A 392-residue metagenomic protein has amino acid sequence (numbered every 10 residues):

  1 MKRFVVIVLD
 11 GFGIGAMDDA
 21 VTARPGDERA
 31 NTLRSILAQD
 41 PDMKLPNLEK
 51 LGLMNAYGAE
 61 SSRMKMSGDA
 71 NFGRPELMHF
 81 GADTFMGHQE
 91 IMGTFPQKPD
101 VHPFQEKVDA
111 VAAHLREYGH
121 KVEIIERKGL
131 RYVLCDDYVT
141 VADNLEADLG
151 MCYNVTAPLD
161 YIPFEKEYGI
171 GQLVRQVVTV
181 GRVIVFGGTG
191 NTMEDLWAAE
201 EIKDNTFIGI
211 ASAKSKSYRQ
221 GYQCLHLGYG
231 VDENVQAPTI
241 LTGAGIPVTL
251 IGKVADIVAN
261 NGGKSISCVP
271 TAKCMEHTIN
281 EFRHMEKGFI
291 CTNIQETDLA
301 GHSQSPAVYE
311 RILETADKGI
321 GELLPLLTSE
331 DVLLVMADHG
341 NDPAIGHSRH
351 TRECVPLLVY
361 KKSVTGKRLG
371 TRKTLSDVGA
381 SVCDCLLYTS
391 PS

Functional and structural regions predicted by a protein language model:
V5-I14, R311-H350, V382: Metal-dependent active-site segment of extracytoplasmic phospho-/sulfohydrolases and closely related
G11-A157, E194-L196, R372-L375, G379-L387: Active-site nucleophile/metal-coordination loop of metallo-enzymes that catalyze phosphate/sulfate and related
D69-R74, Y309-E310, A344-Y360: Short, electropositive alpha-helical surface patch
E165-T206, A213-I312: Anion-binding catalytic surfaces of enzymes that hydrolyze or transfer phosphate/sulfate esters
K287-F289, E330, R352-V355: Active-site lining segments that contact anionic ligands and/or coordinate catalytic metals
H347-L386: Substrate-binding rim/cap in mid-to-C-terminal beta-strand-loop elements of soluble/periplasmic
Y388-S392: Conserved small/polar residues in nucleotide/adenosyl-binding loops
